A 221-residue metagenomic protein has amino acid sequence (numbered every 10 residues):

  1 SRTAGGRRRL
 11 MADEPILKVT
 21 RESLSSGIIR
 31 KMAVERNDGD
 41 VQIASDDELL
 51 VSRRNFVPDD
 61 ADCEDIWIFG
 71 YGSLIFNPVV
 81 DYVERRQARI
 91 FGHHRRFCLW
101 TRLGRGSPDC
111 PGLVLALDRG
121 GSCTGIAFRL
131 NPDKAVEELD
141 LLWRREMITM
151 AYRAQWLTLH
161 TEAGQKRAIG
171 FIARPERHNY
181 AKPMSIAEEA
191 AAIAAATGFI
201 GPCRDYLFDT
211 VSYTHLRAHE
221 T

Functional and structural regions predicted by a protein language model:
T3-W67, I75-V211: Non-transmembrane, aqueous-exposed alpha-helical and coiled segments at domain scale
T214-T221: Conserved small/polar residues in nucleotide/adenosyl-binding loops
